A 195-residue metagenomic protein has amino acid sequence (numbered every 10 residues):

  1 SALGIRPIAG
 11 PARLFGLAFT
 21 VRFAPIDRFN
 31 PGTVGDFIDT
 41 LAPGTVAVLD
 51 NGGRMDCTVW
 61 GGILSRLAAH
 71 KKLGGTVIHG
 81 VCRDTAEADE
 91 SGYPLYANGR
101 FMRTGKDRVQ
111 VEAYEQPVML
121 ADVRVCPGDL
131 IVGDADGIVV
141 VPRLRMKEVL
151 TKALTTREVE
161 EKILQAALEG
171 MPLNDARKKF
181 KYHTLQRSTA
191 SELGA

Functional and structural regions predicted by a protein language model:
S1-P127, V141-A195: Feature captures the catalytic cores and cofactor-binding loops of soluble hydro-lyases/lyases that act on carboxylate
I131: C-terminal binding/interaction regions
D134: Beta-strand-loop-alpha-helix segment that lines the small-molecule cofactor/substrate pocket of alpha/beta enzymes
